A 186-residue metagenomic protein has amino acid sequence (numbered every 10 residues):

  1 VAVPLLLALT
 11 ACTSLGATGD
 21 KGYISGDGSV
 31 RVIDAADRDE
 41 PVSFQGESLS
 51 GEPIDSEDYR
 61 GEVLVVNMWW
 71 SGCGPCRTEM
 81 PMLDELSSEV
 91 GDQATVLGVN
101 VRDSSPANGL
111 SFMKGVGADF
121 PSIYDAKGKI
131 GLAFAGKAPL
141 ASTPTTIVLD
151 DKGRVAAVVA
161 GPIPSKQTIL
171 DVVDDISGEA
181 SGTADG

Functional and structural regions predicted by a protein language model:
V1-S43, G178-G186: N-terminal targeting signals for export/organelle localization
T10, L49-S50, D151: Short, ordered coil/turn segments that flank beta-strands lining enzyme active or ligand-binding pockets
D34-L64: A short beta-strand-turn-helix
I54-R77, L83, V96: Short active-site neighborhood of thiol/selenol oxidoreductases, capturing the structured segment around
M68-W70, V99-R102, D125-A126, G161-P162: Active-site-proximal beta-strand/loop segments in catalytic clefts of secreted hydrolases
R77-V116, A126-A133: Structural microenvironment flanking redox-active thiols in thiol-disulfide oxidoreductases
S111, V116-D119, A126-G186: Thiol/disulfide oxidoreductase modules built on the thioredoxin-like
